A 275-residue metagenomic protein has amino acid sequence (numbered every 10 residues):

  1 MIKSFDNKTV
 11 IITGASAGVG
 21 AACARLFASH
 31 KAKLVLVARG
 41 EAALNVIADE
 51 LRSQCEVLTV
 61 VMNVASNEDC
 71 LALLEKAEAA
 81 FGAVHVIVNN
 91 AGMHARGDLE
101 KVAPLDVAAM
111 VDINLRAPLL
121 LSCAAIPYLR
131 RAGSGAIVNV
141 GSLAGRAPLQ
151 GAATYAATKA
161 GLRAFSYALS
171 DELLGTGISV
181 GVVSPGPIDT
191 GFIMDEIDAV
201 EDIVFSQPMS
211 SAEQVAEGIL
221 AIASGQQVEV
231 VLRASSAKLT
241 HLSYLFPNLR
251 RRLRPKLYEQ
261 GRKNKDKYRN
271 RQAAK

Functional and structural regions predicted by a protein language model:
S16-G18: Conserved glycine-rich cofactor-binding loop
H30-I47: Conserved glycine-rich Rossmann-like NAD(P)H-binding loop of the short-chain dehydrogenase/reductase
A42, V61-A72, P104: The beta1-alpha1 cofactor-binding region of Rossmann-like NAD(H)/NADP(H)-dependent oxidoreductases
D98-L99, A103-V111: Substrate-binding pocket helix/loop in short-chain dehydrogenase/reductase
S122, T158: Active-site helix of classical SDR
S142: Residue(s) in the substrate-gating loop at a strand-loop-helix junction that position the organic substrate next
D171-A234: SDR active-site lid
